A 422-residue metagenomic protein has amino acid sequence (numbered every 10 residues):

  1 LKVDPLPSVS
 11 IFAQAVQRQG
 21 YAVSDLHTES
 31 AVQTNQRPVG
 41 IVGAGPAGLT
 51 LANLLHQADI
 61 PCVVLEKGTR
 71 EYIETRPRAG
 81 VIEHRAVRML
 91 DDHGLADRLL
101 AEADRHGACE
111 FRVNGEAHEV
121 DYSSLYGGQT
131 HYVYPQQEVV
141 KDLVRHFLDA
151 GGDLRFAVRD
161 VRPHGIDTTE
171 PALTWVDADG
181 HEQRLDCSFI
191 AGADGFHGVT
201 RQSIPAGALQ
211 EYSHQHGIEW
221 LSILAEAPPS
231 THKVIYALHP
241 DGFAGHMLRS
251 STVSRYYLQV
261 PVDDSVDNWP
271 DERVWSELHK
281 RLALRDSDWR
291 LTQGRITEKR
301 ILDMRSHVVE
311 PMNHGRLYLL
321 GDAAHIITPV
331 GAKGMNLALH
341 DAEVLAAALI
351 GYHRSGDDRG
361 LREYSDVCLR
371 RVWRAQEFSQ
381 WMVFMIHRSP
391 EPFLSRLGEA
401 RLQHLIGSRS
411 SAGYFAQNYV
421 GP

Functional and structural regions predicted by a protein language model:
L1-A31: Flexible metal-binding regulatory segments at protein termini and peripheral loops
V32-N35, S287, A332, A347-P422: C-terminal helical "tail/cap" subdomain of flavin- and related membrane-associated enzymes
V39-I41, C62: Conserved hydrophobic helix-helix packing surfaces used for dimerization/oligomerization
I41-Q57, L143, G192, R300-W381: Conserved mid-domain beta->alpha element of the FAD-binding
H56-P77: Glycine-rich FAD pyrophosphate-binding loop
V64-L65, G192, A237, L320: Generic enzyme active-site microenvironment
E74-R78, E83-A150, H164-D167, Q376: Active-site-adjacent segment of FAD-dependent monooxygenases/related oxidoreductases
R145, G152, R159-V161, T168-R300 (+1 more regions): Conserved FAD-binding catalytic core of PHBH/FMO-like flavoproteins
